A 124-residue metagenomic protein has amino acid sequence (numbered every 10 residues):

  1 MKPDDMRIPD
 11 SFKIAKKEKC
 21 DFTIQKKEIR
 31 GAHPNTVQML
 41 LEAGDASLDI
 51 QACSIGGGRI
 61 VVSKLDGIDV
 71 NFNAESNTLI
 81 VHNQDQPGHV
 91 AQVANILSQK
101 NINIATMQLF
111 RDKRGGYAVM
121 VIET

Functional and structural regions predicted by a protein language model:
M1-E18, F22-N35, L41-T124: A conserved regulatory-domain signal marking ACT and ACT-like small-molecule sensing domains and adjacent regulatory
